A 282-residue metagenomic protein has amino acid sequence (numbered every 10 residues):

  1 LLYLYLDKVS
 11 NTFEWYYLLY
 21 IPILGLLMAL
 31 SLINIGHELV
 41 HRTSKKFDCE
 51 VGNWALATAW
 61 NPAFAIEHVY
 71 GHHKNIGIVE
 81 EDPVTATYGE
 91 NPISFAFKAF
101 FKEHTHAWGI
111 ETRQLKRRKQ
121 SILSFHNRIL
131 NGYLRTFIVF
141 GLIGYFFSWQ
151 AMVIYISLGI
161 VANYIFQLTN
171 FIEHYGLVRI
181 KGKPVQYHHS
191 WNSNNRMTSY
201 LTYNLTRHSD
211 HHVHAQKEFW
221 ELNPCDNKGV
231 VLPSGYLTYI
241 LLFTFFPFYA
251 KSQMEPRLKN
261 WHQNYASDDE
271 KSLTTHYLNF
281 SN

Functional and structural regions predicted by a protein language model:
L1-N11, W15-A29, S124-L168: Alpha-helical bilayer-embedded segments of polytopic membrane proteins, i.e., transmembrane/intramembrane helices
Y3-Y5, I33, N282: Polar low-complexity intrinsically disordered regions
K8-T12, H41-R42, I78, S148-W149 (+1 more regions): Transmembrane helix-loop junctions in multipass membrane proteins, especially transporters and channels
V9-I23, L27, S31-W60: Membrane-interface helix-loop-helix junctions at boundaries between adjacent transmembrane segments
S44-I129, Y155, V161-N282: Cytosolic/stromal cytosol-facing helical appendages immediately following the last transmembrane segment
